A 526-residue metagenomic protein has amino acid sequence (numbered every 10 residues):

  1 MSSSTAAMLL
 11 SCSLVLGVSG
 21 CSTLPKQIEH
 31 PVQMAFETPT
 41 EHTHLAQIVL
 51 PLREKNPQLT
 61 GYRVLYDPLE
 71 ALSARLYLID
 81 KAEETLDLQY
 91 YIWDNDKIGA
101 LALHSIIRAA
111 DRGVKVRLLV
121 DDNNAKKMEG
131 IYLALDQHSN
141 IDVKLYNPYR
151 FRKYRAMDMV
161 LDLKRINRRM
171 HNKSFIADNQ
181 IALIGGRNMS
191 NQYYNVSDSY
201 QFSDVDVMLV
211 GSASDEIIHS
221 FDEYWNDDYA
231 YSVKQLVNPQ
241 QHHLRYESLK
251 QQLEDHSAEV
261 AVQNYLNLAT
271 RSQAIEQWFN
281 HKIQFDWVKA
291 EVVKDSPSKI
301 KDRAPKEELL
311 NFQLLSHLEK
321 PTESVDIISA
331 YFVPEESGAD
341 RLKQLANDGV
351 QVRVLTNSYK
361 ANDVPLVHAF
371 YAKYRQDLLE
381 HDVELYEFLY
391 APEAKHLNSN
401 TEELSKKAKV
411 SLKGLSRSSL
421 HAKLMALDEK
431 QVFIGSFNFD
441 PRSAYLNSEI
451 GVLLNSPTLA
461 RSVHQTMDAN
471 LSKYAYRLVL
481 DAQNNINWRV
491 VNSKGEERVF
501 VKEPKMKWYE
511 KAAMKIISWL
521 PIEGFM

Functional and structural regions predicted by a protein language model:
M1-L9: Bacterial N-terminal signal peptides that target proteins for export
C21-R117, D121-K144, P148-R168, A177-M526: Charged, low-complexity intrinsically disordered terminal segments
